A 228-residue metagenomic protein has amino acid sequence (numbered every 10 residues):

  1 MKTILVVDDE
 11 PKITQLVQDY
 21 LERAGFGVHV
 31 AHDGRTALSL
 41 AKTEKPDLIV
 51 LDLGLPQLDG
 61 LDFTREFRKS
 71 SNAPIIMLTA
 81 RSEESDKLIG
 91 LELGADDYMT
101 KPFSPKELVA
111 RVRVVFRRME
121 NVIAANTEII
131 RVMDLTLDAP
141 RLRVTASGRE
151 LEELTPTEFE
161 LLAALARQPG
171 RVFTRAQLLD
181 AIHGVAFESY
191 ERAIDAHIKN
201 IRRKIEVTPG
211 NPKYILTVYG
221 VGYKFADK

Functional and structural regions predicted by a protein language model:
K2, V114-V172, A176: Short, Lys/Arg-enriched segments at the junction into DNA-binding effector domains of transcriptional regulators
K12-R23: Charged docking surfaces used in two-component/phosphorelay signaling
G25-H32, L40: Short hydrophobic/Thr-rich beta-strand motif most characteristic of the beta2 strand and flanking loop of CheY-like
D33-T36, D59-D62: Acidic catalytic/metal-coordinating carboxylates
E44-V50, L55: Active-site beta3 strand of CheY-like receiver
K45-D47, S70-I75, E188: His-Asp phosphorelay/catalytic-motif detector in bacterial-type signaling
D59, R65, K69, P74-R131: Basic, amphipathic DNA-recognition helix from helix-turn-helix-like DNA-binding domains
V122, T127-I129, E153, I198 (+1 more regions): DNA-binding patch around the recognition helix
